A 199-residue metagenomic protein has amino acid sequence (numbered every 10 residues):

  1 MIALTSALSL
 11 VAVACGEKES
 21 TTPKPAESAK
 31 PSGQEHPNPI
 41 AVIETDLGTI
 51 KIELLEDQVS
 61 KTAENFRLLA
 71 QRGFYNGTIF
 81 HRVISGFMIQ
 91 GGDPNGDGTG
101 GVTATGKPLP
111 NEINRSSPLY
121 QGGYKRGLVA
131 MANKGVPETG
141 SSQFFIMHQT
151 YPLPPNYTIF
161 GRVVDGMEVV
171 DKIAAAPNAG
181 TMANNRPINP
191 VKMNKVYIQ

Functional and structural regions predicted by a protein language model:
M1-I2: Bacterial N-terminal signal peptides that target proteins for export
T5, S9-Q199: Cyclophilin-like peptidyl-prolyl cis-trans isomerases
